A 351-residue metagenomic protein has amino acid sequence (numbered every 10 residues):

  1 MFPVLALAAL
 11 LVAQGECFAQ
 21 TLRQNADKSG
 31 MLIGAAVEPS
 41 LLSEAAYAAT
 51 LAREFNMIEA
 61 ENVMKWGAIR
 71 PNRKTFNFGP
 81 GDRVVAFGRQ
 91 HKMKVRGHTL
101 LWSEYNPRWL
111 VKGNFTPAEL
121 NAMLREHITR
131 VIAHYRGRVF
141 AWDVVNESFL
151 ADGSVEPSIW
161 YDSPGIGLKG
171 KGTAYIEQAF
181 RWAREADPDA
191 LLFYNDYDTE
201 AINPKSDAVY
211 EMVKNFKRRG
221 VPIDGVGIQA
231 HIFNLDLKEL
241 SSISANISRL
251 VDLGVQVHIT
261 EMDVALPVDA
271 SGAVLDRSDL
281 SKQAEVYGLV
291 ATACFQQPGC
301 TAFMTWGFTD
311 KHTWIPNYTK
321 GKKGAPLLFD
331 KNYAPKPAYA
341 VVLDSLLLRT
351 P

Functional and structural regions predicted by a protein language model:
P3-A13: Bacterial N-terminal signal peptides
F18-M57, E61: Boundary/entry segment of secreted carbohydrate-active catalytic domains
L22-R23, R53, M57-P71, P80-T199 (+1 more regions): Substrate-binding cleft and catalytic face of glycoside hydrolase catalytic domains, especially the flexible beta-alpha
R23, R70, R130, H134 (+5 more regions): Aromatic-rich peripheral "rim/lid" segments of glycoside hydrolase catalytic domains that contact and position glycan
N25-S29, E38, A45, I159-G272: Noncatalytic carbohydrate-binding groove/subsite architecture in carbohydrate-active enzymes
G30-G34, M57-E59, K94-R96, V139-D143 (+4 more regions): Structural preference for beta-strand elements that scaffold enzyme active sites
P39-E54, A122-V131, P204-F216, V286-A291: Short, acidic/polar
W109-R125, S154-W160, A201-K217, Q283-E285 (+1 more regions): Short, electropositive alpha-helical surface patch
